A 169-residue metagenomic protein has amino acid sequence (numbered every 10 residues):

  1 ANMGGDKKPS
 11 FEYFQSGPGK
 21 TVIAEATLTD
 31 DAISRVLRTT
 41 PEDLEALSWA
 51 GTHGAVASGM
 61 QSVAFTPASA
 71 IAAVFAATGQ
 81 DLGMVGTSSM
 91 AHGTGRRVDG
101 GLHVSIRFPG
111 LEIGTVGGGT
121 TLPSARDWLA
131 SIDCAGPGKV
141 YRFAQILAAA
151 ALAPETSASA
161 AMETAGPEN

Functional and structural regions predicted by a protein language model:
A1-T121: Glycine-rich anion/phosphate-binding loop at the beta-strand->alpha-helix junction
H103-N169: Internal helix-turn-beta structural module
